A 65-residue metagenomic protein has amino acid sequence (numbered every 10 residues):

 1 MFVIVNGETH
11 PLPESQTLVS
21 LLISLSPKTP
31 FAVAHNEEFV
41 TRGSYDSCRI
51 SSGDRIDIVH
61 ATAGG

Functional and structural regions predicted by a protein language model:
M1-G64: Ubiquitin-like/PB1-type beta-grasp interaction modules and other compact soluble beta-rich domains
